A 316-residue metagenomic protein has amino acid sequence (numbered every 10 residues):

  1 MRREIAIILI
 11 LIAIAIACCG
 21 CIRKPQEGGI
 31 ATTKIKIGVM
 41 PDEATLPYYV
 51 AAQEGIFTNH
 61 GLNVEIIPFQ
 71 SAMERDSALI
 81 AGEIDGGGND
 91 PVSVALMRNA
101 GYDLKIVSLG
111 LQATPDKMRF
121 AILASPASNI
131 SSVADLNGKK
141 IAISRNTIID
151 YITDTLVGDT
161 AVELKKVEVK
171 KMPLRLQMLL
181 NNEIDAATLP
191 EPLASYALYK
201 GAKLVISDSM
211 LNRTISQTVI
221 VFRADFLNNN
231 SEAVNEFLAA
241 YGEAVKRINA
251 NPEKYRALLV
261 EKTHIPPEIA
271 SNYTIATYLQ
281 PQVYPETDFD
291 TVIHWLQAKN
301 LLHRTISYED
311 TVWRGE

Functional and structural regions predicted by a protein language model:
M1-G28: Secretory targeting signatures
I12, Q53, T153, R256 (+1 more regions): Generic structural marker for isolated residues within well-ordered, non-membrane alpha-helices of soluble domains
G29-A161, K166-V169, D185, E191 (+2 more regions): Short, glycine-/small- and polar/acidic-enriched structural segments that line small-molecule recognition paths
D42, Q70-M73, G88, I143 (+6 more regions): Soluble non-cytosolic domains of exported or imported proteins
N59, A113-P115, L211, L279-E286 (+1 more regions): Short, solvent-exposed loop/beta-turn-alpha elements that line the ligand-binding surface or hinge of extracytoplasmic
V92, K166-L258: Pocket-lining segment of extracytoplasmic ligand-binding domains
N228-H303: Secondary-structure end/capping motifs
R304-E316: Hinge/cleft segment of the Venus flytrap/periplasmic-binding protein
